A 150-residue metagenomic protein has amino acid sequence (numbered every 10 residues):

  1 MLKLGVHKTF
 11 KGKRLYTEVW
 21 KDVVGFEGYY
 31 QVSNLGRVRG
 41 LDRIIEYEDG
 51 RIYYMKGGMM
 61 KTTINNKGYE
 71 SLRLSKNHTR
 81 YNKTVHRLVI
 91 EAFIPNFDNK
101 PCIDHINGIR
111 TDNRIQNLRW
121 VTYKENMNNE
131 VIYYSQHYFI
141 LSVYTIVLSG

Functional and structural regions predicted by a protein language model:
L2-I103, G108-G150: Conserved recognition-core residues within compact binding domains
